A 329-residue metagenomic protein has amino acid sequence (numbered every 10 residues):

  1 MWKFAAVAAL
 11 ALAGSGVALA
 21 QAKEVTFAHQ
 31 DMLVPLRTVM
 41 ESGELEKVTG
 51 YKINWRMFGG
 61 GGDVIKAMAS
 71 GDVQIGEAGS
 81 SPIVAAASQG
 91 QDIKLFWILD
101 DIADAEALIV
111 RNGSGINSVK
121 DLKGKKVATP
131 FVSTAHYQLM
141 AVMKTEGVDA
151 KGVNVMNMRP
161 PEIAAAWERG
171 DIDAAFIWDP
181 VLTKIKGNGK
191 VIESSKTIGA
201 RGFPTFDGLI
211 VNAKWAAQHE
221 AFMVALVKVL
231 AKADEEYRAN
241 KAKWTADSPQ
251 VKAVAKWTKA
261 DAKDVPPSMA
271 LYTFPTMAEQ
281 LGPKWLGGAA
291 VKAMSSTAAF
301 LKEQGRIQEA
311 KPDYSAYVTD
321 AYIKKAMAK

Functional and structural regions predicted by a protein language model:
A5-S15: Bacterial N-terminal signal peptides
S15-Q21: Sec/Tat signal peptide C-region and signal peptidase I cleavage site
Q21-D149, N154-N157, E162, D173-D179 (+2 more regions): Short, glycine-/small- and polar/acidic-enriched structural segments that line small-molecule recognition paths
T49, D72, E77, A87 (+9 more regions): Sec/Tat-exported extracytoplasmic proteins
W55, M156-N157, A164-A174, I185-S194 (+10 more regions): A residue-level marker of the well-folded mature domains of exported/periplasmic proteins
L99-V110, V191-W215, V227, S315-A316 (+1 more regions): Periplasmic-binding protein-like
A217-R306: Secondary-structure end/capping motifs
V291-K329: Conserved C-terminal helix/tail region of periplasmic/extracytoplasmic solute-binding proteins
